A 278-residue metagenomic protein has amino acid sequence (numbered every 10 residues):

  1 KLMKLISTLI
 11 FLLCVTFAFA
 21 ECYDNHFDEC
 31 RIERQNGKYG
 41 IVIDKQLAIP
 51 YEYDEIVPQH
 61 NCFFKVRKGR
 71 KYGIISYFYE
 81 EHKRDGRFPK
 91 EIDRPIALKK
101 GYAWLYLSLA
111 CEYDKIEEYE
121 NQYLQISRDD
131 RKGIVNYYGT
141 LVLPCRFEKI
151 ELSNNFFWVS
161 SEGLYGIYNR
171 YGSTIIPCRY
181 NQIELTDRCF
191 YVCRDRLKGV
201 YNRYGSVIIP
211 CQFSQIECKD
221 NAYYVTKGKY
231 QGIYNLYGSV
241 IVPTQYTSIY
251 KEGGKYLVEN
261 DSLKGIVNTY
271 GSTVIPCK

Functional and structural regions predicted by a protein language model:
K1-L2: Short, Lys/Arg-enriched N-terminal segments with co-localized hydrophobic residues within the first ~10-30 amino acids
L5-T16: Sec-dependent N-terminal signal peptides
E21-K278: Residue-level detector of conserved, function-critical positions
